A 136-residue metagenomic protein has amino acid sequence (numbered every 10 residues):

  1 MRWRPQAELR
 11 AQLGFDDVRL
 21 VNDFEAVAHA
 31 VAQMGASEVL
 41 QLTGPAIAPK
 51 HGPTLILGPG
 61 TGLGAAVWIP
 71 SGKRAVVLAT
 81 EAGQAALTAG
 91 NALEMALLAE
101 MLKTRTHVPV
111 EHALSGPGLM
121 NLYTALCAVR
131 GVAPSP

Functional and structural regions predicted by a protein language model:
M1-P53, E81-E94: Glycine-rich phosphate-binding loop and adjoining helix at the ATP-binding site of ATP-dependent phosphoryl-transfer
A46-L55, P59, L63-P136: Glycine/GP-enriched mid-protein hinge/lid loop-to-helix segment characteristic of carbohydrate kinases
